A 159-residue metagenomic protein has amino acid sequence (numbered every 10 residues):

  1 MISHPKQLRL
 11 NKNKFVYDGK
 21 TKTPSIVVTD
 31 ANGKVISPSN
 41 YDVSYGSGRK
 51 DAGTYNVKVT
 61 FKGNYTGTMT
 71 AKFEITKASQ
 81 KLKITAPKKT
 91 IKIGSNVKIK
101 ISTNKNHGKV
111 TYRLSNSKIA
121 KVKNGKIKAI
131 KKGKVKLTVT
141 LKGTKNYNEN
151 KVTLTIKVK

Functional and structural regions predicted by a protein language model:
M1, F73-K77, I156-K159: Interdomain boundary/hinge segments at the C-termini of tandem beta-sandwich modules
M1-K34, K77-K109: Solvent-exposed, low-complexity, repeat-rich "mucin-like" stalks and linkers
N11, G46-S47, D51-A71, K105 (+1 more regions): Enriched for extracellular/lumenal, surface-exposed ectodomains of secreted and cell-surface proteins
K14, T68-K72, K88-T90, K126 (+1 more regions): Well-ordered beta-strand positions in beta-sheet-rich domains
D18, I26, Y41, Y55 (+8 more regions): Extracellular/surface recognition and adhesion modules
K22-P24, T29-G46, N104-I119, E149-V152: Short flexible loop/turn segments that cap and initiate beta-strands
K34-T66, K118-K136: Serine/threonine-rich, repeat-prone extracellular segments and beta-strand-based repeat modules of secreted/surface
